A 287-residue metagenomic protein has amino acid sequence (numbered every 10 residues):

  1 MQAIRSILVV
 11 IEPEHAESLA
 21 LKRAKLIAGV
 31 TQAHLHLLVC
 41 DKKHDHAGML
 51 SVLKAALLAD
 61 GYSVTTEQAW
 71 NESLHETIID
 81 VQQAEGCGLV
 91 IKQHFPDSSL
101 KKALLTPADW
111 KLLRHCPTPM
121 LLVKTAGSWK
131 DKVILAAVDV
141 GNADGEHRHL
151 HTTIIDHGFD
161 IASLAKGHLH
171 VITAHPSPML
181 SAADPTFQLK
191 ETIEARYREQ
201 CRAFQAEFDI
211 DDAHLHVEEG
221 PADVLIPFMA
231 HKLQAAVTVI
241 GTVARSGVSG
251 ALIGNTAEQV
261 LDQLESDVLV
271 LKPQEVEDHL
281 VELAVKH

Functional and structural regions predicted by a protein language model:
M1-Q2, A56-K101, A206-I240, R245-V248 (+1 more regions): Structural beta-alpha unit
M1-V52, V133-D184, I210, L264 (+3 more regions): Small/aliphatic-rich secondary-structure junction motif
H36-L38, T65-A69, L121, H170-I172 (+2 more regions): General small-molecule cofactor/ligand-binding pocket signal
G48-A59, Q200-Q205: Short, aromatic/basic amphipathic alpha-helical patches
I91-H94, P119-T125, V268-K272: Short beta-strand elements of ligand-binding domains
Q93-R114, D131, I240-Q263: Glycine-rich, Arg-bearing micro-motifs that act as flexible, cationic patches
A108-K130, F187-T192: Extended, non-globular alpha-helical segments
